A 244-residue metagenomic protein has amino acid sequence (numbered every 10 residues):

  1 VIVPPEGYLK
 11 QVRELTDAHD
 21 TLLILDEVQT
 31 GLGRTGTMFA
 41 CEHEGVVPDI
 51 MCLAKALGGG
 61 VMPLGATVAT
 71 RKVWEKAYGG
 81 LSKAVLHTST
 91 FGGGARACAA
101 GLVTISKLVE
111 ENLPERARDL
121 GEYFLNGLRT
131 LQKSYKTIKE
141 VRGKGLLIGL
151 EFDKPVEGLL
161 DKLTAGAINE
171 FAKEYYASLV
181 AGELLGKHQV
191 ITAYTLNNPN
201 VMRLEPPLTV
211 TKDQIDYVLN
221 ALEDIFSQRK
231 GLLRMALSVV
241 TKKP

Functional and structural regions predicted by a protein language model:
V1-P244: Conserved N-terminal phosphate-binding loop of PLP-dependent enzymes in the Aspartate aminotransferase
